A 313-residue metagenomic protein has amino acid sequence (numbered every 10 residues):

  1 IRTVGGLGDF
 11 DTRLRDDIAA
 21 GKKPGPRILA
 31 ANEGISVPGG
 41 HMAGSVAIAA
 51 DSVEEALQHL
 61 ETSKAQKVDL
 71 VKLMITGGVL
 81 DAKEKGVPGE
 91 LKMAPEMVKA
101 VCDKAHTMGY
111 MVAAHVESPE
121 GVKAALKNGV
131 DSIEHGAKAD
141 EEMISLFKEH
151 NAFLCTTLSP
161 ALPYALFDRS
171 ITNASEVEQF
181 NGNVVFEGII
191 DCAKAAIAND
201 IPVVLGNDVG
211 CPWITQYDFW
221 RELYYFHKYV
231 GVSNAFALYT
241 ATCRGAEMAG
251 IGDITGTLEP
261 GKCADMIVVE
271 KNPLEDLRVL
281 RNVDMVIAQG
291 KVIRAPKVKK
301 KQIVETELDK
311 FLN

Functional and structural regions predicted by a protein language model:
I1-V4, V112-A114, D131-E134: Short catalytic-loop micro-motif centered on adjacent basic/acidic residues
I1-Y110, M143-S145, E149-E176: Divalent-metal coordination cores built from histidine and acidic residues
I28, K67, V71, A105 (+10 more regions): Divalent metal-coordination and catalytic microenvironments
E61, K99, D103, K123-K127 (+4 more regions): Alpha-helical segments flanking ligand/cofactor-binding loops in enzyme cores
D81-E84, V122-N128, P160-N173, A198-N199 (+2 more regions): Histidine/acidic-residue-rich catalytic or RNA/ligand-binding cores of hydrolases and nuclease-related proteins
T107, M111, V177, E187-N272: His/Asp/Glu-enriched, well-ordered alpha-helical/loop segment that forms or immediately abuts the divalent-metal
A241-C243, P260-T306: C-terminal cap of metal-dependent C-N hydrolases
